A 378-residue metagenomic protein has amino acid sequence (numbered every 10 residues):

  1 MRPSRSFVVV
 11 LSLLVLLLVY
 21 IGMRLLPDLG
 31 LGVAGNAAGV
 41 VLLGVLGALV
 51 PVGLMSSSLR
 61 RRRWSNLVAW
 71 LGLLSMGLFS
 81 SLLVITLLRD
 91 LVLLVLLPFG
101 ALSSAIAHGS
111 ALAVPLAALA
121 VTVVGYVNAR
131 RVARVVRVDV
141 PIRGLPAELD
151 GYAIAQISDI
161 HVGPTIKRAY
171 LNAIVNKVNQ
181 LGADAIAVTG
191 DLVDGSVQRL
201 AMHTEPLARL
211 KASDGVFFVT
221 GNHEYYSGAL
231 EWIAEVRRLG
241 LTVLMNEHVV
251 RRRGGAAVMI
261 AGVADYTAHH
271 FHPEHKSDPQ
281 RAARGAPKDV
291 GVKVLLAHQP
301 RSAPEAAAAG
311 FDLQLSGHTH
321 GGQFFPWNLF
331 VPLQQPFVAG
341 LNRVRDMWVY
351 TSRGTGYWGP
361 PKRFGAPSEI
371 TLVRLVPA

Functional and structural regions predicted by a protein language model:
M1-A133: Non-catalytic terminal accessory segments
V136, P141-A378: Soluble catalytic domains of enzymes that build or remodel membrane lipids, polysaccharides, and related
